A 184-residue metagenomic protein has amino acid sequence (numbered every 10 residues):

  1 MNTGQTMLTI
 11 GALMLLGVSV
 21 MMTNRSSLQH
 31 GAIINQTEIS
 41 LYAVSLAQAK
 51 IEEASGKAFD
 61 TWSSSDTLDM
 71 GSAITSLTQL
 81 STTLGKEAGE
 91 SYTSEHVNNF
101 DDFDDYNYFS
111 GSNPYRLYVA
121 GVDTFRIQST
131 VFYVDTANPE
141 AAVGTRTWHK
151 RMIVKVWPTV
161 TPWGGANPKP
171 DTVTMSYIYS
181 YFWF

Functional and structural regions predicted by a protein language model:
T3-Q48, K57: Aliphatic-rich helix starts adjacent to a transmembrane/signal segment
V44-F184: Low-complexity, Gly/Pro-rich coil/beta segments used as flexible assembly/activation regions
